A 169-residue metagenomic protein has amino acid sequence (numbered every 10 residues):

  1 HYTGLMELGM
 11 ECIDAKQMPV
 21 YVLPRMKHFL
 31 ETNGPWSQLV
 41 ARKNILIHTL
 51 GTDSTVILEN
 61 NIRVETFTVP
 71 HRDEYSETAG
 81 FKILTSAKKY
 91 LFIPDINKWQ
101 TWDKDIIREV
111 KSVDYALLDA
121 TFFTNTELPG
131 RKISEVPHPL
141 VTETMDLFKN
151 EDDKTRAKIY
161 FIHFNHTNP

Functional and structural regions predicted by a protein language model:
H1-D14: Di-metal (Zn2+ and/or Mg2+/Mn2+) metal-binding site signature of metallo-dependent hydrolases with the MBL/beta-CASP
C12-K16, S37-I47: A short alpha->loop->secondary-structure connector
A15-P19, Y90, K158: Short active-site oxyanion
Q17-M18, R42-N44, S112-D114, A120: Short, well-ordered alpha-helix to beta-strand connector turns
M18-K27, L117, Y160: Short internal beta-strands
R25-T32, N125, N168-P169: Short, charged/polar "capping" segments at the starts of alpha-helices and the immediately preceding loops
I47-E109: Core dinuclear metal-dependent hydrolase active-site scaffold
A87-K89, N97-P169: Cap/insert and terminal regions of metallo-dependent hydrolase folds
